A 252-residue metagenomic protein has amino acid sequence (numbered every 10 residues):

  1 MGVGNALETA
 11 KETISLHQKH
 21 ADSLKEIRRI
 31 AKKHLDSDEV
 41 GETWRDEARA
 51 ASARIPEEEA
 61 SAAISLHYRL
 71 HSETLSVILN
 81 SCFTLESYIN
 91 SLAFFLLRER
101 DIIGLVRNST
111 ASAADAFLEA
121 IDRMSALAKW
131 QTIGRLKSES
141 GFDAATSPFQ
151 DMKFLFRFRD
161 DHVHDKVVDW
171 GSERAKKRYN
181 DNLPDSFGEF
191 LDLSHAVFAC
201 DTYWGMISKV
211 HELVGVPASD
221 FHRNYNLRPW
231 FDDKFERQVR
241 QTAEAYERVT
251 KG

Functional and structural regions predicted by a protein language model:
M1-L24, L97, A111, L118-L127 (+1 more regions): Terminal, compositionally biased low-complexity regions
M1-L75: Charged alpha-helical initiation segments
G4, K11-A21, L75, L79 (+5 more regions): Generic structural signal for well-ordered, non-transmembrane alpha-helical segments in soluble/cytosolic regions
S23-E26, I30, T43, E47 (+7 more regions): Charge-rich, solvent-exposed alpha-helical interaction surfaces
S65-R69, S140-A144, Y179-E189: Short helix/strand-bridging catalytic loops that position acidic/His residues to coordinate divalent metals and engage
R69-L96: Short, hydrophobic, well-ordered secondary-structure elements
F94-Y179, L193-V197, G205: Flexible secondary-structure boundary motifs
V167-G252: Polyanionic, low-complexity intrinsically disordered segments
